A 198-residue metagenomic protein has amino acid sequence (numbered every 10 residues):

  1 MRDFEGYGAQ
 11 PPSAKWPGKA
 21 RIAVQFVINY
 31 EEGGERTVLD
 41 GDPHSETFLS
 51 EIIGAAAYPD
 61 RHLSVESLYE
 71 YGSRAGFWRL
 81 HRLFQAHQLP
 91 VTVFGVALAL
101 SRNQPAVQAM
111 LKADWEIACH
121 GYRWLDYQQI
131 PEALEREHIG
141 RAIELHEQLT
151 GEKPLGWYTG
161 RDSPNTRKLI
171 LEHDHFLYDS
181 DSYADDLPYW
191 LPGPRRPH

Functional and structural regions predicted by a protein language model:
M1-H198: Catalytic alpha-helical scaffold of carbohydrate-active enzymes acting on polysaccharides/glycoconjugates
